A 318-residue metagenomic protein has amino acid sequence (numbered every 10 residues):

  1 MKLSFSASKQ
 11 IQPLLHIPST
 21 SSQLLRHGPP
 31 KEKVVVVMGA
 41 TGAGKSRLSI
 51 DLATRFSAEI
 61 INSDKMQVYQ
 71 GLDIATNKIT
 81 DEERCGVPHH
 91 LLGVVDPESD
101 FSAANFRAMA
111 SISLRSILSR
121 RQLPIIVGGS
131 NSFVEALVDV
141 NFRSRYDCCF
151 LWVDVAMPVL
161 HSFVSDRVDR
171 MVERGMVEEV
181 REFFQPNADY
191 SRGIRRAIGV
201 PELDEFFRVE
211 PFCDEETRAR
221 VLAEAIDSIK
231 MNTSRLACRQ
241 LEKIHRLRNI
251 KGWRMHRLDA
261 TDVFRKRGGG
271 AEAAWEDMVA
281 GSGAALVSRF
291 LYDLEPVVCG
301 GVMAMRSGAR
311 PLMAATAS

Functional and structural regions predicted by a protein language model:
M1-A43, R47-R55, C148-S318: Catalytic core of IPPT-family isopentenyl/dimethylallyl transferases that prenylate adenosine-containing substrates
L14-H16, T20-V35, S46-I125, F133-V140: N-terminal phosphate/diphosphate-binding loop that engages ATP/GTP or pyrophosphate donors across diverse enzyme folds
D64, L92, G129, G175 (+1 more regions): Residue-level signal for inorganic ion chemistry
Q67, S132-F133, K243, V263: Alpha-helix capping/helix-boundary segments
F101, N105-M109, G128, S132 (+4 more regions): Charged, alpha-helix-enriched surfaces in structured cytosolic catalytic cores of large nucleotide-utilizing machines
P124-G128, W152: Structural recognition of the conserved hydrophobic beta-strand(s) that form the central parallel beta-sheet of P-loop
N131-V134, G199: A short beta-strand-loop-alpha-helix capping motif that often carries His-Thr
N141-D147: A short alpha->loop->secondary-structure connector
